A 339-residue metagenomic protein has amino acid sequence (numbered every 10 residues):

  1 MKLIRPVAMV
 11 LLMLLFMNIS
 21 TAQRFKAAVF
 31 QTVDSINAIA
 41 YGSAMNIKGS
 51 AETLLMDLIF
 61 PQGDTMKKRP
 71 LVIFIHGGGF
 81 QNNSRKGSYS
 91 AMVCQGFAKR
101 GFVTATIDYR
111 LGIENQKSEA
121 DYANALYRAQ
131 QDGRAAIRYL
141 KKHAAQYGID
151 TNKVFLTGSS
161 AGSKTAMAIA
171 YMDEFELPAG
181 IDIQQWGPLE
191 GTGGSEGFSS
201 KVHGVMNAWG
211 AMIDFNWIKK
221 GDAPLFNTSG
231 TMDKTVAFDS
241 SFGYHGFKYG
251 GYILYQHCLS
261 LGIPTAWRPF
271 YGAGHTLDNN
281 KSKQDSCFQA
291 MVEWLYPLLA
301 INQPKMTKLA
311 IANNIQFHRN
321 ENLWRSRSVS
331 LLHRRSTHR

Functional and structural regions predicted by a protein language model:
Q23-K67: N-terminal cap/lid segment of alpha/beta-hydrolase-fold proteins
G42, Q131, A135-G221: Primarily recognizes the serine-hydrolase "nucleophile elbow" in alpha/beta-hydrolase and SGNH/GDSL folds
D64, Q184-L261: The feature captures the conserved acid-bearing segment of alpha/beta-hydrolase catalytic domains
K67-G79: Short beta-strand element of the alpha/beta-hydrolase
K86-I107: Short amphipathic alpha-helix adjacent to the substrate-entry channel of hydrolases
Y109-Y147, K281-S282: Catalytic nucleophile-loop/oxyanion-hole region of alpha/beta-hydrolase and closely related hydrolase-like folds
K248, Y255-W324: C-terminal catalytic histidine-bearing segment of alpha/beta-hydrolase fold enzymes
E321-R339: C-terminal outer-membrane/trafficking sorting elements
